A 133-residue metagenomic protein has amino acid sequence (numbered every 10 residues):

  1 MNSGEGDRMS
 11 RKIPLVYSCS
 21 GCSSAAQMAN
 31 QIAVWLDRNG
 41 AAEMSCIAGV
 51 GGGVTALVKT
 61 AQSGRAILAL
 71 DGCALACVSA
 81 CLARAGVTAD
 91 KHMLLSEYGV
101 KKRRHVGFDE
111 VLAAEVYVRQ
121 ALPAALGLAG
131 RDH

Functional and structural regions predicted by a protein language model:
N2-H133: Iron-sulfur-associated redox domains of electron-transfer enzymes in respiratory and anaerobic energy metabolism
